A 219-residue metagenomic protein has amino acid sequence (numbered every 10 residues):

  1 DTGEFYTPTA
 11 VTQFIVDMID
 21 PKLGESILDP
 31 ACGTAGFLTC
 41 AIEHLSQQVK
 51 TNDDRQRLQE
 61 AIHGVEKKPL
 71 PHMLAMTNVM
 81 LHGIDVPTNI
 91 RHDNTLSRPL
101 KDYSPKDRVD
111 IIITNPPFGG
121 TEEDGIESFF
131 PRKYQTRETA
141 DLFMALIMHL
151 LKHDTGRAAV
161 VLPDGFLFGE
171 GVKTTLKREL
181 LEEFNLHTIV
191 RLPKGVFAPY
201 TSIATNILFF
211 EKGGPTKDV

Functional and structural regions predicted by a protein language model:
E4-I111, G119-T121, E127-F130, R137 (+6 more regions): Conserved S-adenosyl-L-methionine
L151-A158: Short glycine-dipeptide loop
N185-G195: Conserved S-adenosyl-L-methionine
A198-V219: Flexible, glycine-/basic-rich loop-and-beta segments that form/coincide with the SAM-dependent methyltransferase
